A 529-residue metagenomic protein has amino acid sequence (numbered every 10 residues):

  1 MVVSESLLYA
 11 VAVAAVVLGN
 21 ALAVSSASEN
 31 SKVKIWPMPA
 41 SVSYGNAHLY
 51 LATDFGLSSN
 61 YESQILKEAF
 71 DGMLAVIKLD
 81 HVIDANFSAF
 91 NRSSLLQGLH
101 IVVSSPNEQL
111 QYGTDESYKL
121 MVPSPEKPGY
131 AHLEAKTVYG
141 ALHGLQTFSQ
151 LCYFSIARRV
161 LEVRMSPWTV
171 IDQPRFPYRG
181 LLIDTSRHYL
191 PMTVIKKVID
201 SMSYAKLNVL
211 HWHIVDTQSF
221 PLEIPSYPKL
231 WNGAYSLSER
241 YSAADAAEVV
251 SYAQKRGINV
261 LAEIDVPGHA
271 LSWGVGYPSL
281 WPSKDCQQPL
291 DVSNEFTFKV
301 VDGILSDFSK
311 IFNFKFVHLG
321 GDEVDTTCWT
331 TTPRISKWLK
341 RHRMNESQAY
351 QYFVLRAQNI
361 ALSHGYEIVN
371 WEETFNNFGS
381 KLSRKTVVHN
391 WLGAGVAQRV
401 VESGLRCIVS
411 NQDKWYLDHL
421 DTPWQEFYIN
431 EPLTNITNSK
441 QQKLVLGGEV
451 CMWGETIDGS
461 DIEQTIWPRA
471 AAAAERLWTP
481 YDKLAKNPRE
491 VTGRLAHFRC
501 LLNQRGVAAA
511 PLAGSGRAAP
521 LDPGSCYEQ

Functional and structural regions predicted by a protein language model:
V2-P177, L362-N377, L382, T386 (+2 more regions): Acidic, contiguous N-terminal accessory segments
N60, V103-S104, A135, V215 (+6 more regions): Active-site-proximal beta-strand/loop segments in catalytic clefts of secreted hydrolases
Q64-E68, Y139-H143, Y189-T193, R240 (+8 more regions): Soluble non-cytosolic domains of exported or imported proteins
I65-L66, Y189-P191, T217-P221, P267-W273 (+5 more regions): Flexible loop/turn segments at secondary-structure boundaries
L110-H318, W329-T332, R356, I360 (+1 more regions): Feature activates predominantly on carbohydrate-active enzymes
P278-T386, W391-G404: Active-site neighborhood of glycoside hydrolase catalytic domains
E367-N376, S380-T386, N390-Q529: Flexible, acidic glycine-rich loops studded with aromatic residues
